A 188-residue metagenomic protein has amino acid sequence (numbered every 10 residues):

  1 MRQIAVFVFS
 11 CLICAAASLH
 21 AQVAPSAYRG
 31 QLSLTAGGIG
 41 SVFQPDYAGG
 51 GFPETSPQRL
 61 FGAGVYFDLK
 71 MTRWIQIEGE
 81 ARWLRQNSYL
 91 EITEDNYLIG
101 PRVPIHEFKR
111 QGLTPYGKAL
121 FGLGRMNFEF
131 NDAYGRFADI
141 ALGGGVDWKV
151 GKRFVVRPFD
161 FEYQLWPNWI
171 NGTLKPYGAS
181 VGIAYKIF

Functional and structural regions predicted by a protein language model:
M1-V8: Bacterial N-terminal signal peptides that target proteins for export
L12-G38, G112, I187-F188: Outer-membrane beta-barrel biogenesis signature
Q22, A63-D132, F137-I140, W148 (+3 more regions): Gram-negative (and chloroplast) outer-membrane scaffold detector with strong preference for beta-barrel transmembrane
G30-Q44, E94-L98, Y163, Y185: Detector for outer-membrane/organellar transmembrane beta-barrel domains, recognizing the amphipathic beta-strand
I39-A63, G135: Surface-exposed strand-loop-strand hairpins of Gram-negative outer-membrane beta-barrel proteins
I39-P45, L84-Q86, G122-M126, Y163-W166: Structural signature of outer-membrane beta-barrel domains
F52-Q58, N87-T93, E129-G135, P167-L174: Solvent-exposed loop/turn segments connecting transmembrane beta-strands in outer-membrane beta-barrel proteins
S56-Q58, W148-K149, R153-V156, D160-S180: Subset of outer-membrane beta-barrel
